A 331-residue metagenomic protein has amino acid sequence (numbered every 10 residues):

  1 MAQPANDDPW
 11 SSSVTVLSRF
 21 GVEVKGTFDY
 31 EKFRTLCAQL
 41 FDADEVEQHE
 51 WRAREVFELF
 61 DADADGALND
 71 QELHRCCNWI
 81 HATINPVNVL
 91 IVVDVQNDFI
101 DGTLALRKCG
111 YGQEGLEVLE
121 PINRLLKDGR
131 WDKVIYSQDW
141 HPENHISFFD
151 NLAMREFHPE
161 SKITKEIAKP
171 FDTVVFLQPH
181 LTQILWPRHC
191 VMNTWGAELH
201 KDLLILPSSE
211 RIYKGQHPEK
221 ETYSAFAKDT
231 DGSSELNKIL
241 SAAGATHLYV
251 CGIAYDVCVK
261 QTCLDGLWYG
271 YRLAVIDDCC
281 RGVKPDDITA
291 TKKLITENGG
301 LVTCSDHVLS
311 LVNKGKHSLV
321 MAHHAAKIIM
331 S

Functional and structural regions predicted by a protein language model:
A2-K25, E31-A64, N69-G215, A242 (+3 more regions): Active-site acidic carboxylates
G26, D231-L236, D256-Y269: Short, composition-biased local secondary-structure segments
D139-W140, K214-H217, F226-A227, I253: Histidine- and/or cysteine-centered catalytic micro-motif in compact active-site loops
R188-N193, A225-D229, G252: Short, surface-exposed loop/turn motifs that are enriched in glycine and acidic residues and include a nearby proline
P218-H247: Alpha-helical scaffold elements lining the catalytic groove of polysaccharide deacetylases
E221, V257-Q261, G282-P285, V312: Short active-site-adjacent structural elements
A245-Q261, V275-C280: Glycine-rich anion-binding loop/nest that anchors nucleotide
